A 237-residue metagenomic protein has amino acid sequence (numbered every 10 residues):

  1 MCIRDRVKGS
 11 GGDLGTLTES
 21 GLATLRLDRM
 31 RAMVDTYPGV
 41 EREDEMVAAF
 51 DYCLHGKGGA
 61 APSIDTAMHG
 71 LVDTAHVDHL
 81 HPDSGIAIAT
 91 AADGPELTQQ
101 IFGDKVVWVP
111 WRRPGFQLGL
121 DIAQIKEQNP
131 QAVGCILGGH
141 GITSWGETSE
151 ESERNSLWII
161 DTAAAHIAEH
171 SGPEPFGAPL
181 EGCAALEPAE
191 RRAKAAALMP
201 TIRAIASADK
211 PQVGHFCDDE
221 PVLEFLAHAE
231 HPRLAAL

Functional and structural regions predicted by a protein language model:
R4-L237: Glycine-rich flexible loops
